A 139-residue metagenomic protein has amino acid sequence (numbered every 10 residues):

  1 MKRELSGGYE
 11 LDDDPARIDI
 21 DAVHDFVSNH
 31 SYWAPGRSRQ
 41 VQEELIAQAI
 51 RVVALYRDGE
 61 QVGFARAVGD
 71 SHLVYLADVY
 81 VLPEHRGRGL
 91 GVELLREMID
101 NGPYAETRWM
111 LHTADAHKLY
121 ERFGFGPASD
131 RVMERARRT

Functional and structural regions predicted by a protein language model:
M1-A16: Conserved N-terminal entry element of GNAT/NAT acetyltransferase domains
D14-Q42: Conserved GNAT-fold acetyl-CoA-binding loop/helix
Q42-D58, G63-V79: A conserved beta-strand-loop-helix scaffold within acyl/acetyltransferase catalytic domains
L82: Residue-level recognition of the GNAT/N-acetyltransferase active site
H85-L94: Conserved acetyl-CoA pyrophosphate-binding loop and the N-cap/start of the following alpha-helix in GNAT-like
V92, Y104-T139: Conserved active-site alpha-helix within GNAT-family acetyltransferase domains
M98: Active-site-proximal cofactor/substrate-binding loop regions of enzyme domains
